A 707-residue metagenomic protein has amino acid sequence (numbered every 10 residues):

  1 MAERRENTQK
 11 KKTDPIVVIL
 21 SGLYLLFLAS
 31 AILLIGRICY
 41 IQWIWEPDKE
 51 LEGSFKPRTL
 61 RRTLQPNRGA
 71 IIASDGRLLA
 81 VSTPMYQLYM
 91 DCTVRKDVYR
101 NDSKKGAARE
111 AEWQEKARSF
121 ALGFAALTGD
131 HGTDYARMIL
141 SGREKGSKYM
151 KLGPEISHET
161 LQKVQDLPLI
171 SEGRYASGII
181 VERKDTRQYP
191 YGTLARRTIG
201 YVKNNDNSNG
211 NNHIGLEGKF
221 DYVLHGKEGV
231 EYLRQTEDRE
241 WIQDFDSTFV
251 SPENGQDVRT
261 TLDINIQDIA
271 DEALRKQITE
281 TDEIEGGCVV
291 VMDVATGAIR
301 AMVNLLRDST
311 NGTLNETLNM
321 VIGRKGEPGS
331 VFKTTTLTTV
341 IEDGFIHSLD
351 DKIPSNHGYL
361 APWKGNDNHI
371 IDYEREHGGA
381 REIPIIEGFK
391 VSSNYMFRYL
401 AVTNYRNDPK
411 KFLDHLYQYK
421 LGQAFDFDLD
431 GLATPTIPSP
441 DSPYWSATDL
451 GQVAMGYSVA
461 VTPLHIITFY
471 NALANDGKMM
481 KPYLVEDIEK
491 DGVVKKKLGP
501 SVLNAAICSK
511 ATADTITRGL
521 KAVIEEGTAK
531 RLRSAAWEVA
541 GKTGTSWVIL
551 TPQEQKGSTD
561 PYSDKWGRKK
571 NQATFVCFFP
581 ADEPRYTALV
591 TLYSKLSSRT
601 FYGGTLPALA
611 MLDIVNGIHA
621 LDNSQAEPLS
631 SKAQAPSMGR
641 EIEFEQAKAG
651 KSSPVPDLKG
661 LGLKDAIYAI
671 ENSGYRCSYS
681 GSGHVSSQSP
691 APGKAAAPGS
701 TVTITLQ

Functional and structural regions predicted by a protein language model:
M1-G312, K411-Q418, R533-A535, T600-P628 (+2 more regions): Periplasmic/cell-envelope proteins involved in peptidoglycan metabolism and beta-lactam response
A2-R4, A80, Q235-F249, L262 (+3 more regions): Beta-lactam-recognizing serine transpeptidase/beta-lactamase-like catalytic domain environment
P57-L60, C92-W113, A121-F124, G146-E155 (+11 more regions): Second-shell loop/turn segments in exported
Y135-E144, E283-T296, I353-N356, G431-T434 (+3 more regions): Acidic/histidine-enriched alpha-helical segments
G178-I180, D257, G286-C288, D350-K352 (+2 more regions): Residues at or immediately flanking beta-strands
A195-R197, A298, T334-T335, I467-T468 (+4 more regions): Short, solvent-exposed alpha-helical surface patches in non-cytosolic proteins
A536, V590-L592, D613-Q707: Ligand-recognition elements built from short beta-strands and adjacent flexible loops
